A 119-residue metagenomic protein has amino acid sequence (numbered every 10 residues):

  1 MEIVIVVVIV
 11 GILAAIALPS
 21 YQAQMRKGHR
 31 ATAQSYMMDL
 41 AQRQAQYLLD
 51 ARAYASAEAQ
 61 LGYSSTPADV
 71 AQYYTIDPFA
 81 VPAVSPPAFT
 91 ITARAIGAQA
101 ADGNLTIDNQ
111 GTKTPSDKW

Functional and structural regions predicted by a protein language model:
M1-Y21: N-terminal single-pass transmembrane signal-anchor helix
I12, H29, T112: Gly/Ser/Thr-rich helix-start
P19, A33-Q34, A98: Residue-level detector of transmembrane insertion/anchoring sites
R26-A53: Membrane-proximal N-terminal amphipathic helix
L48-W119: Periplasmic/extracellular, small/polar-rich flexible segments of pilin-like filament-forming proteins
